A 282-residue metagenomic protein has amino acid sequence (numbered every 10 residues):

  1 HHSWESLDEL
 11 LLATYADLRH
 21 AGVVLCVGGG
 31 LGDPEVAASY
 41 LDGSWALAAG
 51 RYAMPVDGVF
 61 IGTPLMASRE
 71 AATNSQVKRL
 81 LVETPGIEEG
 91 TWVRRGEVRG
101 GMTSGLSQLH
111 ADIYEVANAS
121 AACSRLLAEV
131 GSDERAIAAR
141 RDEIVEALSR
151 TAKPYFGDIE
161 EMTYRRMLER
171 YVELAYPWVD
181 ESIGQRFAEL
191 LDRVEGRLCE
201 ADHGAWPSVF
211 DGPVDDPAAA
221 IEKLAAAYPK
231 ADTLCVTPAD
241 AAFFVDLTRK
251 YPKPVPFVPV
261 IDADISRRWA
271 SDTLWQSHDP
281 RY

Functional and structural regions predicted by a protein language model:
H1-S3, L7, L11-G22, L41-Y282: Conserved active-site-proximal phosphate/metal-binding subdomains
V23-Y40: Glycine-rich beta-to-alpha transition loops that act as phosphate-gripper elements at the mouths of alpha/beta enzyme
